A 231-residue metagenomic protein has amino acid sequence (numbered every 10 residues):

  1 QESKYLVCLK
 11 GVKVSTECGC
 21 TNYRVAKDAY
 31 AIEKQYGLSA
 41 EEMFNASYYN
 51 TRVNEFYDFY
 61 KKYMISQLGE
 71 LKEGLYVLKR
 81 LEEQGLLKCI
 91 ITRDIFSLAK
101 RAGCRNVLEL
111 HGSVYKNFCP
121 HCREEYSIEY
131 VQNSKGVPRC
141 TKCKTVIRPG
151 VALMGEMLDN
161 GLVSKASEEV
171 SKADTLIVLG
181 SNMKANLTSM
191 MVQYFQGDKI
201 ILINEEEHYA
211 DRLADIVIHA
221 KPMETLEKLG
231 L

Functional and structural regions predicted by a protein language model:
Q1-L231: Conserved catalytic core of sirtuin-type NAD+-dependent deacylases
